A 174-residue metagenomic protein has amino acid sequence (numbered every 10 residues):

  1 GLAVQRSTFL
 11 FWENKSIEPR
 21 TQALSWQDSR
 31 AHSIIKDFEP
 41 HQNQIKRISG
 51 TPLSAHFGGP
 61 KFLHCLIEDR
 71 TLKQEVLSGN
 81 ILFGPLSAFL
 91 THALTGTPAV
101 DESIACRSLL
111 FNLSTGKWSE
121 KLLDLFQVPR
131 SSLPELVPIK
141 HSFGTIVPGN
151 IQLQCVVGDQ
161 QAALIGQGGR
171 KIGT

Functional and structural regions predicted by a protein language model:
G1-F62: Active-site phosphate-binding/coordination module
G1-V4, A23-Q27, G50-F57, S78-L86 (+3 more regions): Active-site nucleophile and cofactor-binding loops and adjacent substrate-binding regions of central metabolic enzymes
L10-E13, C65-I67, A93, N112 (+1 more regions): Short beta-strand-to-turn element immediately C-terminal to the catalytic PLP-Schiff-base lysine in fold type I
D28, C65, L122: Residue-level signal for inorganic ion chemistry
L66-L77: Basic phosphate/pyrophosphate-binding loop/patch that engages nucleotide-derived ligands
A99, S103-T174: ATP-dependent carbohydrate kinase catalytic cores
